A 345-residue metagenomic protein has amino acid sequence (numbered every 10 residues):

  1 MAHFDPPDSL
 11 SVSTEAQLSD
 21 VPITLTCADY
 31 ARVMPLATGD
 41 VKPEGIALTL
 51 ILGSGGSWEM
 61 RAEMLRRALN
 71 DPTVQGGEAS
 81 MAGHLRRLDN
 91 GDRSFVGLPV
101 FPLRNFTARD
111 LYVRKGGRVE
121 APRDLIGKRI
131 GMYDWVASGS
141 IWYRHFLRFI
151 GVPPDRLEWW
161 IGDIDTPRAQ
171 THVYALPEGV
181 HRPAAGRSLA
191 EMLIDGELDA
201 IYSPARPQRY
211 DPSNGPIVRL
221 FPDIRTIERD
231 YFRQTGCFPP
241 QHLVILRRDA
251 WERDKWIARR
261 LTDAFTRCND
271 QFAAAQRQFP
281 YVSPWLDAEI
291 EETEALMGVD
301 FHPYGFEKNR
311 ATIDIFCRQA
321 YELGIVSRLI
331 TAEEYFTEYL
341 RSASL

Functional and structural regions predicted by a protein language model:
F4-T24, V119-R129, E322, L329: Immediate post-signal peptide segment of exported/extracytoplasmic ligand-binding proteins
T24, A28-I150, W159-T166: Short, glycine-/small- and polar/acidic-enriched structural segments that line small-molecule recognition paths
T49-R67, E120, L157-I194, T331-R341: Short helix-initiation/N-cap motifs at beta->coil->alpha
K115-R123, V152-P154, D249-I257: Short helix-loop capping/hinge motifs at secondary-structure junctions, enriched in acidic/polar residues
Q170-Q276: Pocket-lining segment of extracytoplasmic ligand-binding domains
I245, W251-E322: Secondary-structure end/capping motifs
G305-L345: Long, low-complexity C-terminal extensions of enzymes
